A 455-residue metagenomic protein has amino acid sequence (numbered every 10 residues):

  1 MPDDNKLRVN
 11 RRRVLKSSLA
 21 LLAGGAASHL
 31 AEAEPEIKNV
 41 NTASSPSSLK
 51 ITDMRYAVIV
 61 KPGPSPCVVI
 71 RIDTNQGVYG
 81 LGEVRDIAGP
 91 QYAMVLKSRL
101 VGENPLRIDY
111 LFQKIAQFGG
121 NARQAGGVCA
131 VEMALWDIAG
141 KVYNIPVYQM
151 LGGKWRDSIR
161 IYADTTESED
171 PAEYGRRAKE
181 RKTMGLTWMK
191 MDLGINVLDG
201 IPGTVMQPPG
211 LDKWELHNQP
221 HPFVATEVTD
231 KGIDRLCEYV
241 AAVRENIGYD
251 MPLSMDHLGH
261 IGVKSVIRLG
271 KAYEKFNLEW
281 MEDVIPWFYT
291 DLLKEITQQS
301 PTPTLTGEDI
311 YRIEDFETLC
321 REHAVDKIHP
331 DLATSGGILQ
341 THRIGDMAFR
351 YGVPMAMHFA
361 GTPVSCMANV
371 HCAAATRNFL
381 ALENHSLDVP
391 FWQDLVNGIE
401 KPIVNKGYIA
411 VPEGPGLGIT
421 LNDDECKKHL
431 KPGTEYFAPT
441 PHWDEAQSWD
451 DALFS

Functional and structural regions predicted by a protein language model:
M1-N10: N-terminal secretory signal peptides
V9-S28: N-terminal export leaders
S28-P62, I70-I72: C-terminal segment of N-terminal export signals and the immediately downstream linker at the start of the mature
V68-T74, K401: Short beta-strand elements
N75-I145, D450-A452: Metal- or metallocofactor-binding catalytic centers and their adjacent structured scaffolds across diverse enzyme
P90, S98, E103-R107, K271 (+3 more regions): Shared catalytic-loop signature of beta/alpha-barrel
S158-Y162, T166-K294: Metal-dependent enolase-superfamily TIM-barrel catalytic cores that perform enediolate-based chemistry
L417-S455: Extended hydrophobic packing segments that form well-structured cores
